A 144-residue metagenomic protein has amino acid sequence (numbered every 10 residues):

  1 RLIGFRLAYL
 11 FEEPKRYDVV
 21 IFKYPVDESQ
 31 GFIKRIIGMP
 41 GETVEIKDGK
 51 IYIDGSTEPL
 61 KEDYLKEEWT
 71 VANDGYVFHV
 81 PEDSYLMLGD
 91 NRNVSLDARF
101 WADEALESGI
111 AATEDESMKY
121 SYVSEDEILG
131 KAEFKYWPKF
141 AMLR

Functional and structural regions predicted by a protein language model:
R1-R144: Soluble "head" domains of membrane/secretory-pathway proteins
